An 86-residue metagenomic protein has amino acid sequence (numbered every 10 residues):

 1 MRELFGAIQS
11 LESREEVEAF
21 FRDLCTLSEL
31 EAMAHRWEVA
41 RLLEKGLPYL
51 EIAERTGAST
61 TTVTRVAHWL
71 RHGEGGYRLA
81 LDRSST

Functional and structural regions predicted by a protein language model:
M1-L11: General nucleic-acid-binding
E16-H35, S85: Short, Lys/Arg-enriched anionic-surface-contact patches
M33-L47: Short, amphipathic alpha-helical "recognition" segments used to contact nucleic acids or chromatin
E44-E51, R83-T86: Long, compositionally biased
E51-T56, V63: Short alpha-helical "recognition helix" segments of helix-turn-helix
A67-L70, E74: DNA major-groove recognition helix of helix-turn-helix
E74-T86: Short Lys/Arg-enriched helix C-cap and helix-to-coil transition segments that create basic nucleic-acid-contact patches
